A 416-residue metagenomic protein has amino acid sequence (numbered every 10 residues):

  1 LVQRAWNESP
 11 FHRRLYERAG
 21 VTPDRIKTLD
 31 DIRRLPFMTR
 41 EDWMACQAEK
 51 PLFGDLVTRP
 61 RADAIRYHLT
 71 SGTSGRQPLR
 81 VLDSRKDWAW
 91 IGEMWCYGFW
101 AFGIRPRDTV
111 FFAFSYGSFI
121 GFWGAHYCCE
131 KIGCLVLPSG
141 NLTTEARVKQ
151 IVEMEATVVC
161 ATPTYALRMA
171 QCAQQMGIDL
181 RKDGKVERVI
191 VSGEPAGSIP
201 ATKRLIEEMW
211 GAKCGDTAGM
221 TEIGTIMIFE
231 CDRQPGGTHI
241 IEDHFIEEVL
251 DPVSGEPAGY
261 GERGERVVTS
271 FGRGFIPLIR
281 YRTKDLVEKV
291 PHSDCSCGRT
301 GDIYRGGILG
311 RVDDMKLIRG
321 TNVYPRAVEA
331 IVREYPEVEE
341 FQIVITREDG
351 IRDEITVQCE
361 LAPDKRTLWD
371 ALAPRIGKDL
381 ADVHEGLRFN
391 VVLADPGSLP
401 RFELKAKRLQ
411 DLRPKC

Functional and structural regions predicted by a protein language model:
L1-E93, W100-A101, E354-Q358, A362-D364 (+3 more regions): Nucleotide 5′-phosphate-binding alpha/beta core
L1-W6, P10, I132-C416: Active-site glycine/GP-rich loop and adjacent strand/helix microenvironment that borders small-molecule binding pockets
A64, S115-S118, T164: Short glycine-enriched loops at secondary-structure junctions
G75-D83, R107-F114, G259: Short acidic, glycine/Ser/Thr-rich loop/turn "cap" segments at secondary-structure junctions
W88-F102, S118, M169-L180: Short, composition-biased local secondary-structure segments
I91-T109, T144-A156: Conserved ATP-dependent adenylate/AMP-binding module captured primarily in the ANL superfamily
C96-I132, V136: Conserved AMP-binding loop of ANL adenylate-forming enzymes
